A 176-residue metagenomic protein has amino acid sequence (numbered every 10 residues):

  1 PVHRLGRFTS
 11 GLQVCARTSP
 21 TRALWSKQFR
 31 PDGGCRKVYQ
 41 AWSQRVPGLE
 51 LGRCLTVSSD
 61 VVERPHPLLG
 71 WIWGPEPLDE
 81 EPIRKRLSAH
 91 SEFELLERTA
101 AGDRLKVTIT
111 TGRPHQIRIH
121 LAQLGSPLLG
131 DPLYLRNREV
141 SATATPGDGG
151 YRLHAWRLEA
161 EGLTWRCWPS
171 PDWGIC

Functional and structural regions predicted by a protein language model:
P1-C176: RNA pseudouridine synthases
